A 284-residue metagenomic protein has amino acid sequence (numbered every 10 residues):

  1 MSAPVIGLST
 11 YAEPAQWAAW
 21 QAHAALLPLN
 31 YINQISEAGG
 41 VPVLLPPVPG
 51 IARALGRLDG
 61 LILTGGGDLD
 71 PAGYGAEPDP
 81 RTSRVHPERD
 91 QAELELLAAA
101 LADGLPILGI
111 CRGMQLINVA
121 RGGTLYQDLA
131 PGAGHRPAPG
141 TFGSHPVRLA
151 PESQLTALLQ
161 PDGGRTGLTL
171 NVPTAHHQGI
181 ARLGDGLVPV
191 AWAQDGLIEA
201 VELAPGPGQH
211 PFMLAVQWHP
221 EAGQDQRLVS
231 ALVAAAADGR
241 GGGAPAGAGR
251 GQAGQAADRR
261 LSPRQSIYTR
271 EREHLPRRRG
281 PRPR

Functional and structural regions predicted by a protein language model:
M1-L108, N118-R121, Y126, A130-N171 (+3 more regions): N-terminal beta1-alpha1 cap of cysteine-dependent amidohydrolase-like domains
C111: Conserved G/P- and acidic residue-centered "switch" motifs that form tight phosphate/ATP-binding loops in soluble
M114-L116: Hydrophobic, aromatic-enriched interface-forming segments
P211: Short, positively charged patches
